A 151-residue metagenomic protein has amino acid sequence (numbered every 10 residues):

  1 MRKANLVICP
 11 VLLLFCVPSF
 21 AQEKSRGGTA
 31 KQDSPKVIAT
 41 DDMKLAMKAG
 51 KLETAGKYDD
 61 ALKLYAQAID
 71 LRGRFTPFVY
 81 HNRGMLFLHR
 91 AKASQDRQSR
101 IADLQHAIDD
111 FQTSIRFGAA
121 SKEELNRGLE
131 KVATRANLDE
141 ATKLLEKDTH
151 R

Functional and structural regions predicted by a protein language model:
S25-K44: TPR-adjacent "capping" and linker segments in tetratricopeptide-repeat scaffold/adaptor proteins
T40-L71: Alpha-helical segment of the N-proximal tetratricopeptide repeat
M43, P77-F78, M85, E123-E124: Start-of-helix register in tetratricopeptide repeats
I69-L71, T113-R116: Conserved structural position within tetratricopeptide repeats
H81-N82, R127-G128, N137, L144: Canonical tetratricopeptide repeat
H89-Q98, K122, D139, E146: Short coil/turn linking the two alpha-helices of tandem helical-hairpin repeats
